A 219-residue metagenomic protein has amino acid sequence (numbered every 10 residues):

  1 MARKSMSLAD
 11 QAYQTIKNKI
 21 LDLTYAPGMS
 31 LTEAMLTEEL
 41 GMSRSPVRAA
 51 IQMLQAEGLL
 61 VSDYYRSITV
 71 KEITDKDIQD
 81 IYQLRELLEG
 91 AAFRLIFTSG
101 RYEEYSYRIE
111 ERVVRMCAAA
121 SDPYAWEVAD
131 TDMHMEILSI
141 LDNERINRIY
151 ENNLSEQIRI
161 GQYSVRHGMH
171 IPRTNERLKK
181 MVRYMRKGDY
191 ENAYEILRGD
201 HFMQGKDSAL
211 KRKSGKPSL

Functional and structural regions predicted by a protein language model:
M1-T98, L210-L219: Short linear motifs at protein or domain termini
A12, D77, L84-L88, A129-M133 (+5 more regions): Hydrophobic/aromatic residues within well-ordered alpha-helical segments
D77, A92-S99, C117-W126, E136-I140: Short helix-to-loop capping/linker segments positioned immediately adjacent to catalytic or ligand/cofactor-binding
L84-F97, T131-G168: Hydrophobic, amphipathic alpha-helical faces that serve as interaction scaffolds
E89-R115: Amphipathic alpha-helical dimerization/coiled-coil segments that flank or bridge DNA-binding/regulatory modules
S106, E127, N147, Y194-E195: Conserved positions within tetratricopeptide repeat
Y107-V114, Q162-L219: C-terminal all-alpha effector/ligand-binding and dimerization domain of prokaryotic HTH-type transcriptional repressors
